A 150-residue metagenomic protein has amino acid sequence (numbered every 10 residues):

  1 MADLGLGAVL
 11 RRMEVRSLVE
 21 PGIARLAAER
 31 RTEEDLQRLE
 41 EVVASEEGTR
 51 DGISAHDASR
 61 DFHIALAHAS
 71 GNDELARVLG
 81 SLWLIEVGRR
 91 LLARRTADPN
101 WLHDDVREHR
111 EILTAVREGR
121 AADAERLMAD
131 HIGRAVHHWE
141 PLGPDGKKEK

Functional and structural regions predicted by a protein language model:
M1-R25, P144-K150: Short linear motifs at protein or domain termini
A2-L6, G48, L91-R95: A short, mixed-charge helix-start or loop-turn motif at secondary-structure junctions
R12-L92, D105-E111, D123-H138: Conserved amphipathic alpha-helical segments that form helical-bundle/coiled-coil interaction surfaces
E47, P99, R126, K148-K150: Intrinsic disorder/low-complexity segments enriched in polar/small residues
R94-A97, L102: Extended hydrophobic/aromatic segments used for targeting, binding, or gating
